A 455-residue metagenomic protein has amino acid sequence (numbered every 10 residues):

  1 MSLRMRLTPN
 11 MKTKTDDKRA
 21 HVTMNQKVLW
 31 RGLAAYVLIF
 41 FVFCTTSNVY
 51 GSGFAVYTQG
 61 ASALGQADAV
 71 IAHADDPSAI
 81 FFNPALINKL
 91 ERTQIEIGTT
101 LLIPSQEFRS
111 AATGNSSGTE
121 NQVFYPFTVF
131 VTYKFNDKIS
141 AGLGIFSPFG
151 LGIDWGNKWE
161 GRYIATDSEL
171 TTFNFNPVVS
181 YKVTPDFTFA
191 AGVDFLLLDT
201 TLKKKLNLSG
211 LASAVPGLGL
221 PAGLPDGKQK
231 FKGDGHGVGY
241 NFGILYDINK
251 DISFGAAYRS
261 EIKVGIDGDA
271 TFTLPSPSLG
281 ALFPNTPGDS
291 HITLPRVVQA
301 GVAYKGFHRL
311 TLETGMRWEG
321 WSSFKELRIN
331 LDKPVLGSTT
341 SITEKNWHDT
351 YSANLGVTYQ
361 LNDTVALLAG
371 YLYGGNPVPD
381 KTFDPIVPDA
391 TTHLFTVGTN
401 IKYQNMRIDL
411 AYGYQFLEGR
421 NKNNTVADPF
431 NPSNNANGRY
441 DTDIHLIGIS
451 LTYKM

Functional and structural regions predicted by a protein language model:
M1-R31: N-terminal secretory signal peptides that target proteins for export/translocation
A20, S47-V49: Intrinsically disordered, low-complexity cationic segments
A34-T45: Bacterial N-terminal signal peptides
Y50-L64, F108-S116, V123-M455: Outer-membrane beta-barrel porins/channels
A55-V70, N88-S105: Transmembrane beta-strand segments of Gram-negative outer membrane beta-barrel proteins
A69-D76, N115-T119: Asp/Glu-centered strand-loop micro-motifs enriched in Gly/Pro and often flanked by an aromatic residue
I71-D75, I80-T93, V131-N136, G150: Outer-membrane beta-barrel pore proteins
